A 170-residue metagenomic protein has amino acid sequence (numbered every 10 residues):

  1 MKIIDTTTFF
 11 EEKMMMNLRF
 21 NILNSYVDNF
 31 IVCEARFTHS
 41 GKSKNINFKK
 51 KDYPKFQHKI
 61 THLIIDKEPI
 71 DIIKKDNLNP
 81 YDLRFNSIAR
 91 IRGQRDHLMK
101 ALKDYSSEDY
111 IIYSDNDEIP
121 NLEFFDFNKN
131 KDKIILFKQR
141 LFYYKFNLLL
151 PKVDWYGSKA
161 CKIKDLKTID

Functional and structural regions predicted by a protein language model:
M1-S25, C33: N-proximal low-complexity "stem/linker" segments adjacent to membrane-targeting elements
I3, I60, I134: Short, conserved active-site loop motifs that form the nucleotide-linked donor/cofactor pocket
F10-K13, R36-T38, K67-I70, D117-I119 (+1 more regions): Short, solvent-exposed loop/turn segments at secondary-structure junctions
M16-I22, I31-F48: SAM cofactor-binding core of SAM-dependent methyltransferases, primarily the Rossmann-like beta-alpha-beta module
V27, Q57, E108, K131-D132: Short, well-ordered alpha-helix to beta-strand connector turns
F37-Y113, L122: Active-site-proximal specificity loops/subdomain of glycosyltransferases
E118-D170: Conserved catalytic core of nucleotide-sugar-dependent glycosyltransferases
